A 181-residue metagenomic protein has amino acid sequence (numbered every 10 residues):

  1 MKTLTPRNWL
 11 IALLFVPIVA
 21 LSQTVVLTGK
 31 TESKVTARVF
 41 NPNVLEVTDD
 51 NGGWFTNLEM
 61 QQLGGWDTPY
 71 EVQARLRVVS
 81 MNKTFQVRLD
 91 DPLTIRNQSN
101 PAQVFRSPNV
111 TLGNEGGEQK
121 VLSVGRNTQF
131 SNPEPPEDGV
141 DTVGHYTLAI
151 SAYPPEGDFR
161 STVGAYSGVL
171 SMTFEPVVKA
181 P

Functional and structural regions predicted by a protein language model:
M1-T3, S22-G29, L122, R126: A detector of low-complexity, intrinsically disordered, Ser/Thr/Gly/Pro/Ala-rich segments
K2-L10: Bacterial N-terminal signal peptides that target proteins for export
L4, F15, S131-E134, F174: Selective for proline/serine-rich intrinsically disordered segments in cytosolic/nuclear regulatory regions
L13-S22: Hydrophobic h-region of N-terminal signal peptides that target proteins for export in Gram-negative bacteria
I18, N43, E134-E137, V177: Generic low-complexity segments that are intrinsically disordered, proline-rich and/or Lys/Arg-biased
S22-V104, T142-P181: N-terminal small/polar-rich segments of proteins
D90-A149: Surface-exposed, polar helix/loop patches in the mature regions of secreted/periplasmic/lumenal proteins that form
